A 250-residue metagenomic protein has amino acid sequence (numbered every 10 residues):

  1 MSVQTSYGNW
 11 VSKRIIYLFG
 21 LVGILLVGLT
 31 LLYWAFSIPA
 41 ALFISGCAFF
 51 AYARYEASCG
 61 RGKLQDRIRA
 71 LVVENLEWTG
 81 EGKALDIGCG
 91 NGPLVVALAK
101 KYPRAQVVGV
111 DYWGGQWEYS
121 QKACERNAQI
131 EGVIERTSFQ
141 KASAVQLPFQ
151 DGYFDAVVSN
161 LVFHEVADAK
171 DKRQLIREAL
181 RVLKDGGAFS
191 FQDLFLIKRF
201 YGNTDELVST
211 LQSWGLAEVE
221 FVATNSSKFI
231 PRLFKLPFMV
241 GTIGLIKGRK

Functional and structural regions predicted by a protein language model:
Y7-Y17, F49-V72: Class I SAM-dependent methyltransferase Rossmann-like catalytic core, especially the SAM/SAH-binding loop
G80-G90, V108: Conserved class I S-adenosyl-L-methionine
N91-P103: Conserved SAM-binding loop of SAM-dependent methyltransferases across substrates and taxa, primarily the Class I
G132-A144: Conserved SAM-binding strand-loop segment of SAM-dependent methyltransferases
V145-V157: A short acidic, Gly/Pro-enriched loop at the edge of an enzyme's catalytic core that lines a small-molecule cofactor
K172-D185: A short glycine-rich, Lys/Arg-flanked "PGG" loop and its adjoining helix->strand segment in the class I
G186-D193: Conserved beta-strand signature within the Rossmann-like core of class I S-adenosyl-L-methionine
K228-K250: Core SAM-dependent methyltransferase catalytic element
